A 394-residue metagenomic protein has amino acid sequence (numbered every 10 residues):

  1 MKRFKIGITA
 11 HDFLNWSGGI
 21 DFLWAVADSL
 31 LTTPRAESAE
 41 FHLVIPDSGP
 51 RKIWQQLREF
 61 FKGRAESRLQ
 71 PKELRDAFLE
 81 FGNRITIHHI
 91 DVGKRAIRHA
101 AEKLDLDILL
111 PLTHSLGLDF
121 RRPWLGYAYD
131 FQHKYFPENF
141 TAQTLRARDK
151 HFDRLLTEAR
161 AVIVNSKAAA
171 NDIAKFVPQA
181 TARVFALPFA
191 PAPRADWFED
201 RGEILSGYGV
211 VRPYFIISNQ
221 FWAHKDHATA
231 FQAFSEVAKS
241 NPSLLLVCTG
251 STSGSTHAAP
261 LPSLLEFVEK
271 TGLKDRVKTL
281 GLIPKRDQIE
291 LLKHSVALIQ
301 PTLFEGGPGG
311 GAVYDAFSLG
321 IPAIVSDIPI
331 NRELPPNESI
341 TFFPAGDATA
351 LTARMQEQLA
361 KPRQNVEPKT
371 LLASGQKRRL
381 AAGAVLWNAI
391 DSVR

Functional and structural regions predicted by a protein language model:
M1-R394: Carbohydrate transferase catalytic cores enriched for Leloir-type hexosyltransferases
